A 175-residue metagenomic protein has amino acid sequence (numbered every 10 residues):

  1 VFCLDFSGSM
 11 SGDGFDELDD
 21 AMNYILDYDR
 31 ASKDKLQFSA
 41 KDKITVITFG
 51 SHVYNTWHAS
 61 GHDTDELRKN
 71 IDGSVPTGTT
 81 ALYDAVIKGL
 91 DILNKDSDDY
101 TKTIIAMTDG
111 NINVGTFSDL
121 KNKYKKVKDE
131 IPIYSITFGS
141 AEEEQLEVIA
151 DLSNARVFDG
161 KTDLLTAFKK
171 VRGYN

Functional and structural regions predicted by a protein language model:
V1-H58, A85-V86, T103-M107, T137-A141: Von Willebrand factor
L4, D65, T80-Y83: Alpha-helical membrane and juxtamembrane elements of multi-pass inner-membrane transport and channel proteins
L4-M10, M22-K33, G50-V53, I71 (+7 more regions): Sec/Tat-exported extracytoplasmic proteins
E17, G73-I87, D91, T108-D159 (+1 more regions): VWA/integrin I-like adhesion module and closely mimicked acidic/polar interface patches used
Q37-G73, D91-D96, N113-L120, E143-L152: Short beta-strand-loop
K41, D99-T101, E130: A general structural motif
G61, F158-K161: Conserved aromatic
